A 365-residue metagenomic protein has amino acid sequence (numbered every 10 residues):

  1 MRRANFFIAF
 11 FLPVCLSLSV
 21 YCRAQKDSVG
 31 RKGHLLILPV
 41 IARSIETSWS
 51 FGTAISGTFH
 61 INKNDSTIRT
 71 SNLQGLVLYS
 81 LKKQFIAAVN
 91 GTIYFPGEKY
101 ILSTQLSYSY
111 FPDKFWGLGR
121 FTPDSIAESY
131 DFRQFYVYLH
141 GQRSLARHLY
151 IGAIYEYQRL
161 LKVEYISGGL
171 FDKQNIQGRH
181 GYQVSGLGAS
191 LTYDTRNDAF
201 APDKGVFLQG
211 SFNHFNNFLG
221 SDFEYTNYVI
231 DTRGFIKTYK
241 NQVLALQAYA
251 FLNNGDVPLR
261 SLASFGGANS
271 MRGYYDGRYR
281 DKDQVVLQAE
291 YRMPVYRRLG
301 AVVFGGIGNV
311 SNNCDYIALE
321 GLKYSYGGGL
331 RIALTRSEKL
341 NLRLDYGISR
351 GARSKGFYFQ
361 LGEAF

Functional and structural regions predicted by a protein language model:
A9-S19: Bacterial N-terminal signal peptides
V20-A24: Boundary at the C-terminal end of the N-terminal hydrophobic targeting segment
Q25-H34, I61-T70, P96-I101, R147-H148 (+5 more regions): Short loop/turn motifs that connect adjacent beta-strands in outer-membrane beta-barrel proteins
K26-I37, A42-Q183, R278-D281, L340-R343 (+1 more regions): Gram-negative/organellar outer-membrane beta-barrel architecture
L38, Q74-L76, I101-Q105, Y150-G152 (+9 more regions): Residue-level detector of the transmembrane beta-barrel scaffold of outer-membrane proteins
S48-G52, Q84-A88, Q134-Y138, Y182-G188 (+6 more regions): Transmembrane beta-barrel architecture of outer membranes
N64, F111-G117, L160-I166, D198-P202 (+6 more regions): Outer-membrane beta-barrel proteins
G188-T192, D198-Y296, A301-F304: C-terminal outer-membrane beta-barrel translocator/porin domains of Gram-negative envelope proteins and their
